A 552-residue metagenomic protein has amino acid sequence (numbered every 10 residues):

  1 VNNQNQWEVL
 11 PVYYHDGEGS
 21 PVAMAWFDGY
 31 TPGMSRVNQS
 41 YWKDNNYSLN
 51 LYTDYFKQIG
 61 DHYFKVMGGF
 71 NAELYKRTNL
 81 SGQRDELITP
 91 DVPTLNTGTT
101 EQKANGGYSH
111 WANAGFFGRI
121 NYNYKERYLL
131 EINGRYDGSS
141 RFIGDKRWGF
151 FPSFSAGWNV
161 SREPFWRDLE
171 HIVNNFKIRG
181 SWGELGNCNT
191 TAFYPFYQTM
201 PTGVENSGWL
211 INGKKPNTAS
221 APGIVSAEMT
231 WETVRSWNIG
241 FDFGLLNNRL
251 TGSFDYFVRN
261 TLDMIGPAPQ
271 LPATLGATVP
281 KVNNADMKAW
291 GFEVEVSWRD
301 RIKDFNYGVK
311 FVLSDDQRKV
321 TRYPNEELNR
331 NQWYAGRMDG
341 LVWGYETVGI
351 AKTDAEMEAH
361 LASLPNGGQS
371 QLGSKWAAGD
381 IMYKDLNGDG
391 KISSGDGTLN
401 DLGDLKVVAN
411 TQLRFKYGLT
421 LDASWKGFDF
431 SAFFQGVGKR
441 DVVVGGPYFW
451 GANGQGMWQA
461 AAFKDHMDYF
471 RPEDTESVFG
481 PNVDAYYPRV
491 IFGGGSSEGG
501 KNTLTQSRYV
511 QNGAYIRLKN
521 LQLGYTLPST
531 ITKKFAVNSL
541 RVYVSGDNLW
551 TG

Functional and structural regions predicted by a protein language model:
V1-E8, A25-T347, K501-G552: Extracellular/periplasmic, surface-exposed regions of secreted and cell-surface proteins
P11: Glycine-rich active-site/cofactor-binding loop and its immediate structural neighborhood
G17: Active-site-surrounding "flap" and adjacent substrate/cofactor-binding loops of secreted or lumenal enzymes, prototyped
P21-A23: Secondary-structure boundary/capping micro-motif
S139, V437-R541, D547: Extracytoplasmic gating/loop element in the C-terminal half of outer-membrane beta-barrel translocons and assembly
P195, A285, R299-T411, F449-D484: Conserved small-residue
L402-G403, L413-G427, K519-G524, P528: Conserved SET/PR-domain catalytic core that frames the SAM/AdoMet-binding pocket
N410-G445: Glycine-rich, aromatic-lined ligand/substrate-binding cores of catalytic and carbohydrate-binding domains
